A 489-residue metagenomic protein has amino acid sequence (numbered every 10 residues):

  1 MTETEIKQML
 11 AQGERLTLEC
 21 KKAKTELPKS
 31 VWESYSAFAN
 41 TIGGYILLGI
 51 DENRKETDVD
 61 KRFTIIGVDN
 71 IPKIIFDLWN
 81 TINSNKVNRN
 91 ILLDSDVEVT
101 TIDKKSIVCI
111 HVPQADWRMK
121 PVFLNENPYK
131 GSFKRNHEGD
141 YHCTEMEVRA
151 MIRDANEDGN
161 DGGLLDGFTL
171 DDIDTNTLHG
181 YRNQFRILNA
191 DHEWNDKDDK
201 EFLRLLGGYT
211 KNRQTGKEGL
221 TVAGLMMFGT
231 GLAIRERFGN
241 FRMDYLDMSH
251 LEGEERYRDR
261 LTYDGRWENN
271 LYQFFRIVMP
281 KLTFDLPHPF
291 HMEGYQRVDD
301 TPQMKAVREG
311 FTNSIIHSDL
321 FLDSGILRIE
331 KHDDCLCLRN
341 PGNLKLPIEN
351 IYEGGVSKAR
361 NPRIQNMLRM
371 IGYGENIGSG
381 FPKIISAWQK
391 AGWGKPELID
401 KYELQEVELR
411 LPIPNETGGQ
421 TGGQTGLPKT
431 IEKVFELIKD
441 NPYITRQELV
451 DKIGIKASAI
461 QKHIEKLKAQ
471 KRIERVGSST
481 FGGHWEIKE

Functional and structural regions predicted by a protein language model:
M1-I46, I50-V108, D116-R118, F228 (+1 more regions): Polybasic/polar functional segments that serve as interface/processing modules
R89-L170, L322-G325, E375-P382, S386 (+2 more regions): Intrinsically disordered, low-complexity regulatory tails
A115, G131-E309, S314-D323, K331-H332 (+3 more regions): Active-site helix-to-loop segments that bind/position phosphate- or nucleotide-bearing substrates and donors across
V222, R235-E236, F241, L346-T425: Flexible, glycine-/charge-rich segments associated with ATP-binding catalytic modules
G423-I431, T445, R475-E489: Short, cationic-aromatic polyanion-contact patches
Y443-K452: Short acidic, hydrophobic short linear motifs in intrinsically disordered regions
S458: Key DNA-contact positions within bacterial/archaeal DNA-binding proteins
K466-Q470: Alpha-helical DNA-recognition elements
